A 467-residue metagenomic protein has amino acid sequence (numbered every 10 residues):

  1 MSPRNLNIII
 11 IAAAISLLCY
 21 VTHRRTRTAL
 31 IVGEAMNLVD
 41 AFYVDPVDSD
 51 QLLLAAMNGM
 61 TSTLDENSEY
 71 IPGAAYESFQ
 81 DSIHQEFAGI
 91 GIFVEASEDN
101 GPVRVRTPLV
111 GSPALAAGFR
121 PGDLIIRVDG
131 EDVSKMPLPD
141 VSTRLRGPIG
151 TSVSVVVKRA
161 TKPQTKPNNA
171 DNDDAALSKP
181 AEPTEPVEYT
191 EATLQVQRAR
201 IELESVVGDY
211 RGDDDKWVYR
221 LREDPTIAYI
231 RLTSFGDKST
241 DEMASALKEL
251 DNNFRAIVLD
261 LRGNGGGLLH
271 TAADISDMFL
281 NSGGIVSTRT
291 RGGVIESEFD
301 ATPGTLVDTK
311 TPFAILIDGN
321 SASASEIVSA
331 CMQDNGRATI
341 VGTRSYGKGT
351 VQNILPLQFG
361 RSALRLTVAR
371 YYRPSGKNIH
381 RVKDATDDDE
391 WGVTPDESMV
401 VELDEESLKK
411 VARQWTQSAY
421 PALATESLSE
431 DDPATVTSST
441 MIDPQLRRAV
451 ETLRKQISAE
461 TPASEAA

Functional and structural regions predicted by a protein language model:
M1-A256, G263-G265, D431-A467: Flexible, low-complexity junctional segments that flank or bridge functional domains
S2-I10, I15, D171-D174, P180-T184 (+2 more regions): C-terminal "post-core" interaction segments
